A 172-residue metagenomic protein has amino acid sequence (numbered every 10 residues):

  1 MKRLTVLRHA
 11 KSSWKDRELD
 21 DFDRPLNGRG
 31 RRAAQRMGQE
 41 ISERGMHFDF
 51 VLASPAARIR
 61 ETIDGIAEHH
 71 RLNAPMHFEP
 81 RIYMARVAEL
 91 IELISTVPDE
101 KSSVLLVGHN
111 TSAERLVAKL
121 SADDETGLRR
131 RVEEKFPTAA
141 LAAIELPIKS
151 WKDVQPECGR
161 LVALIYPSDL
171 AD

Functional and structural regions predicted by a protein language model:
K2-A85, E89, E125-T126, F136: Active-site-proximal alpha-helix that buttresses catalytic centers in soluble enzyme cores
L4, S103-L105, L141: Residue-level preference for the first positions of well-ordered beta-strands
D16, L116, V154: Residues that scaffold the ATP/ADP-binding catalytic core of kinase and kinase-like folds
R44-M46, T96-S102: Glycine-rich phosphate-binding loop signature in dinucleotide/nucleotide-binding domains
D49-H69, P75-M76, E145-D172: Conserved histidine-centered catalytic loops in small-molecule metabolism enzymes
K101-D123: A glycine-rich beta-strand to alpha-helix segment that forms a phosphate/ribose-binding loop at ligand/cofactor sites
S121-V162: Domain-level recognition of soluble alpha/beta enzyme cores, biased toward histidine phosphatases/phosphomutases
